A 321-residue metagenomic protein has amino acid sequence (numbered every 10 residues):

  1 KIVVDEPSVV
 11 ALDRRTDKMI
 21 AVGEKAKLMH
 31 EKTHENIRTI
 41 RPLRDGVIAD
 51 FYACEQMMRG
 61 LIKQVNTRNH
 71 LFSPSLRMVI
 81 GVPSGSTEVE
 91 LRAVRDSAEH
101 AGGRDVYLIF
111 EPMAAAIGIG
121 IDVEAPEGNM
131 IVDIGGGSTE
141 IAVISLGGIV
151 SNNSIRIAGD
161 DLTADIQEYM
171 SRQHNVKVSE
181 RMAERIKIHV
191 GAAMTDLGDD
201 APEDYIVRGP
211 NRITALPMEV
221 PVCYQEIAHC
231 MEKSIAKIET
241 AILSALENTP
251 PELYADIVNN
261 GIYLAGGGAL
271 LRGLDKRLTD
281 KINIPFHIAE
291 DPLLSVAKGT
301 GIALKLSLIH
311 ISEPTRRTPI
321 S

Functional and structural regions predicted by a protein language model:
K1-I134, A142-Y263, A269-S312, R316: Nucleotide/phosphate-binding catalytic cleft detector across ATP-hydrolyzing and phosphate-transferring enzymes
